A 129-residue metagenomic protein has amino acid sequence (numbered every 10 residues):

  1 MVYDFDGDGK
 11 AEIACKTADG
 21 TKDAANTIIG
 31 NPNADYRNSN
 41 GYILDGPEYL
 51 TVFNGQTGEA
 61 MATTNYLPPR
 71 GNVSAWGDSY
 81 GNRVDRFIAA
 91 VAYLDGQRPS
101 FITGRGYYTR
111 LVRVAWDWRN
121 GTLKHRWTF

Functional and structural regions predicted by a protein language model:
M1-F129: Beta-propeller-forming repeat regions
